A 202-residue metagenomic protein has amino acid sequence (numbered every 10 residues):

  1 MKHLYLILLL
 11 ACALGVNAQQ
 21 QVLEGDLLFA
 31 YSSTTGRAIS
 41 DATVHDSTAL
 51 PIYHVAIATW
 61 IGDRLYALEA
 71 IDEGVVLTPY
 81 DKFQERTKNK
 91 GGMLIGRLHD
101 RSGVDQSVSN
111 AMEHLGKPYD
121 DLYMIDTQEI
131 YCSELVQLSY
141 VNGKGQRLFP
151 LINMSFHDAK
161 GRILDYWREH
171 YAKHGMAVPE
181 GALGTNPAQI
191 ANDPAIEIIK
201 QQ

Functional and structural regions predicted by a protein language model:
H3-A13: Sec-dependent N-terminal signal peptides
V16-Q19: Boundary at the C-terminal end of the N-terminal hydrophobic targeting segment
E24-D26: Loop/turn positions that initiate beta-strands
A30-R97, Y119-T127: Glycine-rich catalytic cores of cysteine/serine-nucleophile enzymes that process amide/ester linkages in cell-envelope
Y53, V104-V108, M112, S133 (+1 more regions): Extracytoplasmic/secreted envelope proteins and their assembly/folding machinery, especially bacterial periplasmic
I61, R101-S102, G143-K144: A short, structured loop/turn motif at beta-sheet edges
T87-N89, R97-G116: A structural motif
Y123-Q202: Activation targets extended, charge/polar-rich intrinsically disordered C-terminal tails
